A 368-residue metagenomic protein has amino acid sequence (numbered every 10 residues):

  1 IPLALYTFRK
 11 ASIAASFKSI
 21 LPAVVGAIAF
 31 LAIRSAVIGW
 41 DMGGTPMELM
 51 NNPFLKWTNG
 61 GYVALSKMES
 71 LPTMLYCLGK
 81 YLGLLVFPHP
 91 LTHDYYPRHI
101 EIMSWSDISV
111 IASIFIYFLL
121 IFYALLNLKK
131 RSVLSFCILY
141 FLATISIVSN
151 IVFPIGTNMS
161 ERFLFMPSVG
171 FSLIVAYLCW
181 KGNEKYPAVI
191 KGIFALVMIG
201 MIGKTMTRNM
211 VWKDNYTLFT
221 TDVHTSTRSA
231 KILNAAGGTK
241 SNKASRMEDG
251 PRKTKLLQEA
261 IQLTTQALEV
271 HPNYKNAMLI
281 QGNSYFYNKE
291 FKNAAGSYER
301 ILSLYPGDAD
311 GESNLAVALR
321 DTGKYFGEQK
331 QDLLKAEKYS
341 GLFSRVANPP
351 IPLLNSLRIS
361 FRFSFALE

Functional and structural regions predicted by a protein language model:
I1-K289, N314, D321: Polytopic membrane enzymes that build or remodel cell-surface glycoconjugates and lipids
D222, Q266-A267, R300-I301, L342-F343: Canonical positions in the second alpha-helix
S229, Y274, D308, P349-I351: Residue-level recognition of tetratricopeptide repeat
T239, S284, A318, Y325 (+1 more regions): TPR/TPR-like alpha-solenoid repeats
R246, D321-Q331, F365-E368: Alpha-helical linker/edge segments of TPR/alpha-solenoid repeat scaffolds and analogous pre-/post-domain helices
L256, E337-R345: TPR/TPR-like (Sel1-like) alpha-helical repeat modules
R345-E368: N-terminal low-complexity segments that are often proline-rich with Ser/Thr-Pro
